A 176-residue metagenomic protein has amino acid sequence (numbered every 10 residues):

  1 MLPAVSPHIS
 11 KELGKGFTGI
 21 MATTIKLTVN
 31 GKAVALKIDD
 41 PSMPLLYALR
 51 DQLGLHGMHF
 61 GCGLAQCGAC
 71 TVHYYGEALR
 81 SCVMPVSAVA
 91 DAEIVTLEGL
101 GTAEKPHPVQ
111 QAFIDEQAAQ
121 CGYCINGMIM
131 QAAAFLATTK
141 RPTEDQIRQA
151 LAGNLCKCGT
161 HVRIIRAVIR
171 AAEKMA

Functional and structural regions predicted by a protein language model:
L2-H8: Extreme N-terminal basic, low-complexity initiation segments that serve as generic localization/processing leaders
H8-A176: Signature of N-terminal electron-transfer/Fe-S-associated modules in redox systems
